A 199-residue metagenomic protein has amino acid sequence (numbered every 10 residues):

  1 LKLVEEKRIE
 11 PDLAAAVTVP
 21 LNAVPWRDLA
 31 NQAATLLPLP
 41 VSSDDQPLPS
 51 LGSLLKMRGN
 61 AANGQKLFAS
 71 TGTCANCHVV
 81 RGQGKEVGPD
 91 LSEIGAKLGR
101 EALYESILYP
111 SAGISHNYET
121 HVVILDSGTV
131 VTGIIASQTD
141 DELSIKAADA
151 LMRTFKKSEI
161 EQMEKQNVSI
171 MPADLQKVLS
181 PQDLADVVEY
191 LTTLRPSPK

Functional and structural regions predicted by a protein language model:
L1-G59, V80, Y190-K199: Post-cleavage N-terminal segment of exported redox proteins
N31, A62, G72-A75, K85 (+7 more regions): Feature representing long, continuous alpha-helical segments
N31-S53, A102-L125: Small beta-barrel nucleic-acid-binding modules, principally OB-folds
Q32, L36-P40, T129-V131, I135-D141 (+2 more regions): C-terminal capping alpha-helices of c-type cytochrome domains
L54, G59-N60, Q65, A112-V131 (+1 more regions): Surface beta-strand/loop "capping" patches
R58-V80: Sequence/structural segment immediately N-terminal to covalent heme-attachment motifs in c-type and related
T71-G72, H78, I107-S111, L179 (+1 more regions): Sec/Tat-exported extracytoplasmic proteins
Q83-L108, H121-K165: Gly/Gly-Pro-rich "capping" loops immediately C-terminal to redox-active cysteine motifs in periplasmic/lumenal
